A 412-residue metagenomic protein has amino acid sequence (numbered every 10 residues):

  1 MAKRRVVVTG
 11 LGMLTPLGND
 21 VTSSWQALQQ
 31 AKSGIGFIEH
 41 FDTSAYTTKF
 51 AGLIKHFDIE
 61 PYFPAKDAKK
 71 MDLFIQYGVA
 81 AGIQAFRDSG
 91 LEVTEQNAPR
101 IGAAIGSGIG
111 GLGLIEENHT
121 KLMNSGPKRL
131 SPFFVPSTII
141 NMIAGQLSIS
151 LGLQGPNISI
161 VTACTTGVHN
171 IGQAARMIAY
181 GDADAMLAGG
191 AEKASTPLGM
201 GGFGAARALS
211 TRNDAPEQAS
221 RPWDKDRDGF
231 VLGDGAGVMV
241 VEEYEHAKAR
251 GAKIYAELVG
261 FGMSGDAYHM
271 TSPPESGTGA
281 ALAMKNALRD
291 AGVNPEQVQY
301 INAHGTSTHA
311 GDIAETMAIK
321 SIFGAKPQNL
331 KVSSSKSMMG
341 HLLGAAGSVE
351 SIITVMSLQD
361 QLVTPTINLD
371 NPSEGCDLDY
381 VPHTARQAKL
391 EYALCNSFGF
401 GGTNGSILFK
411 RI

Functional and structural regions predicted by a protein language model:
M1-D67, S89, E245-Y255, I352-T366 (+1 more regions): ACP-dependent fatty acid/polyketide chain-elongation machinery
R5-T9, G36, D214-A291, Y300: Condensing-enzyme catalytic core mediating Claisen C-C bond formation in acyl metabolism
V8, K32-T162, A191-G202, P295-G311: Conserved beta-ketoacyl condensing-enzyme motif
G10, L28, G82, A103 (+10 more regions): Conserved small-residue
E39, D182-D228, F261-E275, G305-D312 (+1 more regions): Acyl-CoA/ACP chain-elongation machinery
G78-L91, I140-A144, S148-E192, V231-A252 (+2 more regions): Active-site-proximal alpha-helical scaffold in enzymes
A85-N97, A247-I254, M284-Y300, I322-K326: Phosphate/pyrophosphate-binding loops at sites that engage ATP/ADP/AMP, CoA/4′-phosphopantetheine, polyphosphate
N124-S131, G172, R176, K193-A249 (+2 more regions): Glycine-/small-residue-rich "gating" segment that lines the acyl/pantetheine channel and substrate pocket
